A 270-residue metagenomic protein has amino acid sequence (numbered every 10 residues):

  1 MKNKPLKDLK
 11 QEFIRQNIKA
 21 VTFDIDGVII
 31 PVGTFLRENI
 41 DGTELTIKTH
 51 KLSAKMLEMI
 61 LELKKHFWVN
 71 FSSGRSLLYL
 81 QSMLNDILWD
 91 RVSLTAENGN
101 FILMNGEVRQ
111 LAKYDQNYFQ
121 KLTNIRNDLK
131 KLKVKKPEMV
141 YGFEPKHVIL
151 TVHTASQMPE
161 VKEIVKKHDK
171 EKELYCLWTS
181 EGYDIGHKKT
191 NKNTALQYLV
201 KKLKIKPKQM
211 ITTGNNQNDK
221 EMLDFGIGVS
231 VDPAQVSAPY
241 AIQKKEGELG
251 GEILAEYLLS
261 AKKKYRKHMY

Functional and structural regions predicted by a protein language model:
M1-D41, K202: Non-catalytic pre-domain segments flanking phosphatase-related domains
K2-K4, Q11, Q16, G186 (+1 more regions): Mg2+-dependent phosphoryl-transfer enzymes with acidic/Ser/Thr/Gly-rich catalytic loops
A20-V21, W68, Q209-I211: Structural motif
V32, H50-M139: Active-site phosphate-binding/coordination module
T34, E38-H50, S180-D184: Glycine-rich phosphate-binding "P-loop"
R37-D41, I87-W89, G228: Glycine-rich, phosphate-binding/catalytic loops in enzymes
L80-L84, V161, A238-P239: Hydrophobic packing residues within well-ordered alpha-helices of enzyme cores
V134-F225, P233-Q235: Conserved acidic, metal-coordinating active-site core of Asp-based, Mg2+-dependent phosphoryl-transfer enzymes
